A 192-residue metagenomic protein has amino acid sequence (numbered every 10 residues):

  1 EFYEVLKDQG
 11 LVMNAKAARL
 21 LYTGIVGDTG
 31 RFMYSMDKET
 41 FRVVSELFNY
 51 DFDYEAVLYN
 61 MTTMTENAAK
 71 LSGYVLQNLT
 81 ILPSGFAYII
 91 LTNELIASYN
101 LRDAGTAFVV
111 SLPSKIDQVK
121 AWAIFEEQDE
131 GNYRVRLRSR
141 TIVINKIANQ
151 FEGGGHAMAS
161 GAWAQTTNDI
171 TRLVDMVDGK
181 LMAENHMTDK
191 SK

Functional and structural regions predicted by a protein language model:
E1-G24: A short, charged helix-loop
Y22, G27-K192: Hydrophobic helix-and-loop "lid/oligomerization" segment in the mid-to-C-terminal part of catalytic domains
